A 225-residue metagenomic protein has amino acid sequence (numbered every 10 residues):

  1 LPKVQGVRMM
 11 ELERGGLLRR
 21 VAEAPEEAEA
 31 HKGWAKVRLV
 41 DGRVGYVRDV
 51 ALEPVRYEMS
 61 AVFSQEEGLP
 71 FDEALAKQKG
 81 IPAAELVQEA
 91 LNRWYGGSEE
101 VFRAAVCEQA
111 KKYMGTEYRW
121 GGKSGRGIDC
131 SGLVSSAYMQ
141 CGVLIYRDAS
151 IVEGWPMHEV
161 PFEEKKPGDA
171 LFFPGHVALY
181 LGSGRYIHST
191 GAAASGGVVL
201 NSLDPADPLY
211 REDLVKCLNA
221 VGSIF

Functional and structural regions predicted by a protein language model:
L1-K3, E26-E108: Boundary regions of SH3-family modules and the immediately adjacent low-complexity/disordered segments in eukaryotic
L1-R14, R20-A22, P161: SH3/SH3-like (including bacterial SH3b) beta-barrel domains that bind proline-rich motifs or cell-wall ligands
G6, L12, H31, E164-K165 (+1 more regions): Short, well-ordered loop/turn sites that connect or cap secondary structure elements
E13-V21, K77, A84-Q88, P167-G168: Loop/turn positions that initiate beta-strands
N92-G97, E117-S124: Second-shell loop/turn segments in exported
A110, G122-C141: Active-site nucleophilic cysteine motif
V143-A206: ...with weaker cross-activation on analogous glycine-rich loops/strands in unrelated enzymes
P205-F225: Low-complexity, Gly/Ser/Thr/Pro-rich intrinsically disordered linker/tail segments
